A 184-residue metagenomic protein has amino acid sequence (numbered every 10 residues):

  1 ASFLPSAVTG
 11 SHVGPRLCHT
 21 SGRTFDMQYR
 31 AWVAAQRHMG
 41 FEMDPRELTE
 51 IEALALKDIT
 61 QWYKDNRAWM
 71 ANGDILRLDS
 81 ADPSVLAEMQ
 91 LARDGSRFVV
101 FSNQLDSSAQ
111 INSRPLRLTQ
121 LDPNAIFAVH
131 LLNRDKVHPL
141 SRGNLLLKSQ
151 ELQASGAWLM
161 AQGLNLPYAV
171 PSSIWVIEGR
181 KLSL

Functional and structural regions predicted by a protein language model:
A1-R46: Glycan-recognition surfaces
R16-S21, E42-D44, E50-E52, S107-Q110 (+1 more regions): Flexible loop/turn segments at secondary-structure boundaries
A34, V100, V129: Conserved, mostly hydrophobic/aromatic
R37-H38, E42-D79: Aromatic- and carboxylate-lined catalytic core of secreted/periplasmic carbohydrate-active enzymes
W62, A68-W69, E88-G95, A161: N-terminal basic, low-complexity leaders that serve as flexible interaction/assembly modules and, when applicable, as
S80-P123: Carbohydrate-binding surface patches
D106-L184: C-terminal beta-sandwich/jelly-roll accessory domains of carbohydrate-active enzymes
